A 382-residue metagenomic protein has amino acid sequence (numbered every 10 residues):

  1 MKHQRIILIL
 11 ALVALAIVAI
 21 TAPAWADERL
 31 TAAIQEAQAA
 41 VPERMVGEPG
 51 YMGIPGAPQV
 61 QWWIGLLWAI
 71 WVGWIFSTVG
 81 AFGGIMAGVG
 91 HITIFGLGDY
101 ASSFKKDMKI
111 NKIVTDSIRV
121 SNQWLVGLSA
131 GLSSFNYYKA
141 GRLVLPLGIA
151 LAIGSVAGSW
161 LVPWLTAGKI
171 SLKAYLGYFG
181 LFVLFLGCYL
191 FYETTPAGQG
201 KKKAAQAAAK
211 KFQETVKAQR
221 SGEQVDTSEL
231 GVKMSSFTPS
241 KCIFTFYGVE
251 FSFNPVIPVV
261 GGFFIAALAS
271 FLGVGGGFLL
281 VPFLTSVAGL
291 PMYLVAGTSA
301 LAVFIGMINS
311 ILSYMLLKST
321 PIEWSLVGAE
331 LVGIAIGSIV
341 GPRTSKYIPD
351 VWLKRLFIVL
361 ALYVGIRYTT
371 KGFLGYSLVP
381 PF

Functional and structural regions predicted by a protein language model:
K2-S77, T93, L97-K106, F135-I265 (+2 more regions): Juxtamembrane transmembrane-helix boundary motif
W71, T93, K112-S117, S121-W124: Transmembrane helical cores of multi-pass ion-transport proteins
I75-M86, A269-G277: Short helix-coil transition sites and intra-membrane helix breaks within transmembrane domains of multi-pass
A87-T115, L279-L294: Interfacial segments of multi-pass membrane proteins
G90, R119-V126, A152-V156, A296-M307 (+2 more regions): Transmembrane helix-bundle signature of multi-pass membrane transporters/permeases
L128-G131: Central hydrophobic cores of alpha-helical transmembrane segments in multi-pass inner-membrane proteins across all
I257, G261-G306: Transmembrane helical segments that form the transport core of multi-pass membrane transport proteins
Y293-V327: Extended hydrophobic/aromatic segments used for targeting, binding, or gating
